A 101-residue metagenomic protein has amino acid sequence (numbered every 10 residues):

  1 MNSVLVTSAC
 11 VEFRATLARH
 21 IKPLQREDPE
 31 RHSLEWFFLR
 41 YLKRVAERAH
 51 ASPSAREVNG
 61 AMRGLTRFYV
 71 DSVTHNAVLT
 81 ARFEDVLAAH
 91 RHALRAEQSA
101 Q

Functional and structural regions predicted by a protein language model:
M1-E35, H90, E97: Short terminal alpha-helical segments
A9, Q25, H32, R44 (+2 more regions): Exposed, low-complexity/repetitive linear segments and helix-based recognition motifs, biased toward charged/polar
C10, R14-L17, I21, L39-L42 (+3 more regions): Generic L/I/V-rich hydrophobic alpha-helical segments across diverse proteins
P23-L34, H50-A55, V73-A77: Charged, low-complexity interaction regions
R31-R40, N59-G60, E84: Short, charged, amphipathic alpha-helical segments
F38-R44, R91-A96: Eukaryote-specific, cytoplasm-facing alpha-helical/coiled-coil scaffolding segments in long proteins
N59-Q101: Amphipathic alpha-helical binding modules
